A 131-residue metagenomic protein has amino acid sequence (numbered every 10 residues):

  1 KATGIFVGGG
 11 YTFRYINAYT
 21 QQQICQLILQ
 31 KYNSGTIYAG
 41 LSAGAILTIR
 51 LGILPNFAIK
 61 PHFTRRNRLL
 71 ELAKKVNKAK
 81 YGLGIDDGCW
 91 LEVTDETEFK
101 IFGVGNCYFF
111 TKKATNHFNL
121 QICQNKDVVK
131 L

Functional and structural regions predicted by a protein language model:
K1: ATP/NTP phosphate-donor binding region
G4, I49-L131: C-terminal and late-domain segments of enzyme folds
F6-R66: Class I SAM-dependent methyltransferase SAM-binding "motif I" and its flanking Rossmann-like core
